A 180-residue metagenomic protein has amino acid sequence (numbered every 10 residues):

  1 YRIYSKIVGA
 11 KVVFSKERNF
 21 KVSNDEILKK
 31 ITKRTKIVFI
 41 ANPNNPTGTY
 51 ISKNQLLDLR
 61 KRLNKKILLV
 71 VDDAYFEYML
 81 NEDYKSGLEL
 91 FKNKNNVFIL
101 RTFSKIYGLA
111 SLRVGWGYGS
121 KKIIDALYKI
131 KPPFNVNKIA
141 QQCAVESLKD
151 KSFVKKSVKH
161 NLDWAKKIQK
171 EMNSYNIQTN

Functional and structural regions predicted by a protein language model:
Y1-I40: PLP-dependent aminotransferase-like
V8-G9, N93, Y175: Short, structured coil segments at secondary-structure junctions
A10, I67, I177: Short glycine/serine/threonine/alanine-rich loop segments
F14-S15, I37-P43, L69-D73, N180: Short beta-strands and strand-loop turn motifs
V22-R34, P46-L69, Y75-I106: Active-site pre-lysine segment of PLP-dependent enzymes
N96-N173, I177-Q178: PLP-dependent aminotransferase class I/II
